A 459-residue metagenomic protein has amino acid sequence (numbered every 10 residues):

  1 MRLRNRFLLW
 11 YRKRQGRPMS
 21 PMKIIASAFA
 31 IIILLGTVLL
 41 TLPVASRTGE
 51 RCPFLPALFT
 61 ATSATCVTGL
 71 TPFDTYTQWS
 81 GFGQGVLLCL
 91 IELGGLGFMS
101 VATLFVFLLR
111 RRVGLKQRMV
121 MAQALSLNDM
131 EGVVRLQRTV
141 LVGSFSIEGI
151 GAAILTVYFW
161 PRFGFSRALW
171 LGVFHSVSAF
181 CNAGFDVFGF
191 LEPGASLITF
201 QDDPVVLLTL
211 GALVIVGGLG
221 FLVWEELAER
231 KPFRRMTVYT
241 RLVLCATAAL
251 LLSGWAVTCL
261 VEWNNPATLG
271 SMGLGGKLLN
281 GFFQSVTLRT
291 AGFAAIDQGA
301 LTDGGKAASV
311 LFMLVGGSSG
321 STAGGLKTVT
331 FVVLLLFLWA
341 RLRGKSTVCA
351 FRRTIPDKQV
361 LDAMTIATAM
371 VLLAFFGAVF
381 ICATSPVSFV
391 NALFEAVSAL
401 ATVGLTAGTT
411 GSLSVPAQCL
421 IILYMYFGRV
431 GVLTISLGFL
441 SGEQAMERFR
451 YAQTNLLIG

Functional and structural regions predicted by a protein language model:
M1-G459: Membrane-proximal intracellular helices of multi-pass ion channels
